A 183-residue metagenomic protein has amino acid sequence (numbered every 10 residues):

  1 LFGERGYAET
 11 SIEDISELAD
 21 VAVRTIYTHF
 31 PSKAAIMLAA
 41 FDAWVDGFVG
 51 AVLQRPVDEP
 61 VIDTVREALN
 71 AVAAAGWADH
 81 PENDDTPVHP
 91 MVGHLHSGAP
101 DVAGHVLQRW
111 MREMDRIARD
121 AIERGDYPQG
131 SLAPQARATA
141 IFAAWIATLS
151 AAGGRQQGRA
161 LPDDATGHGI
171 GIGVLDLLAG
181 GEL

Functional and structural regions predicted by a protein language model:
L1-A35, A39: Helix-turn-helix
L1-E4, A51, A140-R155: Solvent-exposed, amphipathic alpha-helical segments
A39, D46, G50-M91: Hydrophobic alpha-helical connector segments
F41-W44, V88, A133-R137, I141: Short, conserved alpha-helical segments within structured domains
W44, F48, V72, G76 (+3 more regions): Hydrophobic recognition helices of helix-based DNA-binding modules
D63-E67, A136-A143, G173: Amphipathic alpha-helical interaction segments
G93-D126, L132-T139: Amphipathic alpha-helical packing segments from all-alpha helical-bundle domains
R119, E123, S150-L183: C-terminal peripheral helix-coil segments that are non-catalytic and often amphipathic
